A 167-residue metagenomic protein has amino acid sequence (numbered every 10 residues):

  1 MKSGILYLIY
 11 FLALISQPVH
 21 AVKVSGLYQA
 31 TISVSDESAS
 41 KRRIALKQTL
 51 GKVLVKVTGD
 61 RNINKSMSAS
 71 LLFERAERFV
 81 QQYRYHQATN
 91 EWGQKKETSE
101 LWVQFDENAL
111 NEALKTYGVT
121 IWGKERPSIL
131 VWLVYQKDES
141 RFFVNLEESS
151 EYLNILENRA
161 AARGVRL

Functional and structural regions predicted by a protein language model:
M1-Y7: Bacterial N-terminal signal peptides that target proteins for export
Y7-L14: Bacterial N-terminal signal peptides
V19-L167: Domain-level marker for long, solvent-exposed, non-transmembrane regions
